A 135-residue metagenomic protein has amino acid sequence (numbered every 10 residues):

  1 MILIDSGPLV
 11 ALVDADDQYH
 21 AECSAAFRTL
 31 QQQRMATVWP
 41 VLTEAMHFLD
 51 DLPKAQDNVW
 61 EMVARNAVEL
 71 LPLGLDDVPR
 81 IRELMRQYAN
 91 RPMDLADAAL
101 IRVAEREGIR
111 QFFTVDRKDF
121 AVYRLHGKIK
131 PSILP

Functional and structural regions predicted by a protein language model:
M1-D17: Metal-dependent nucleic-acid phosphoesterase active-site entry motif
I2-D5, A36-W39, M93-D94, D116 (+1 more regions): Histidine- and aromatic-rich ligand-binding microenvironments
L3-I4, S24-L52, R65, E69-L73: PIN/NYN-family metal-dependent endoribonuclease catalytic core
S6, N58-A64, L125: Terminal helix-to-tail segments of small alpha-helical proteins
G7-P8, P40, D76, K118: Alpha-helix/helix-capping structural signal
L12-V13, F48, Y123: Residues that scaffold the ATP/ADP-binding catalytic core of kinase and kinase-like folds
D51, L70-V115: Active-site neighborhoods of divalent-metal-dependent phosphate/nucleic-acid chemistry enzymes
I101, G108-P135: Acidic, PIN/NYN-like endoribonuclease modules and their adjacent C-terminal/linker elements
